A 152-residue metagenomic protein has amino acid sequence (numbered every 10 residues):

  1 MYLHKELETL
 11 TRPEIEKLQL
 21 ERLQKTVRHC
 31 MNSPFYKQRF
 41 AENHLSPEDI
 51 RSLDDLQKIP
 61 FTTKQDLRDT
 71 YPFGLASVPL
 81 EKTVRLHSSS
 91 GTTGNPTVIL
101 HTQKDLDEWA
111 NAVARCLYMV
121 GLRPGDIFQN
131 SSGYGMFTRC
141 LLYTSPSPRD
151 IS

Functional and structural regions predicted by a protein language model:
M1-S88, T93-N111, R115-M119, R123-P124: Nucleotide 5′-phosphate-binding alpha/beta core
G94-T97, M136, D150: Short, flexible micro-motifs
I127-N130: Short, well-ordered beta-strand segments
S132-L142: Conserved coil-to-alpha-helix start sites within the AMP-binding
Y143-S152: Single conserved hydrophobic/aromatic residue that forms the stacking wall/gate of nucleotide- or nucleobase-binding
